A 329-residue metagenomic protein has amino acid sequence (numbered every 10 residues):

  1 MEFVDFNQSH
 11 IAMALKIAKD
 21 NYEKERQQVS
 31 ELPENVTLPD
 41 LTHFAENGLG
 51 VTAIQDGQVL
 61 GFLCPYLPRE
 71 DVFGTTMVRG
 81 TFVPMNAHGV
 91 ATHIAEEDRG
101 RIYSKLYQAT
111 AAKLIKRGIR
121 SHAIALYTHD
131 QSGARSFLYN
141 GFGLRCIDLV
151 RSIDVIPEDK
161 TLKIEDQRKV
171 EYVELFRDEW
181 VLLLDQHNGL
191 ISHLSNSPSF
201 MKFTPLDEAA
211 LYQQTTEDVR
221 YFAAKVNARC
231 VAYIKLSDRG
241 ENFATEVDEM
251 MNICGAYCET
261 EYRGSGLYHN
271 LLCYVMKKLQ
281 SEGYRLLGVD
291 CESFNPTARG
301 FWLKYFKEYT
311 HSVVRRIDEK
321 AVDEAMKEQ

Functional and structural regions predicted by a protein language model:
M1-K16, E25-Q27, D166-H187: A short beta-loop-alpha structural element at the N-terminal edge of CoA-dependent acyl/N-acetyltransferase catalytic
K16-L32, D185-M201: Helix-loop element at the rim of GNAT/NAT acetyltransferase active sites that forms part of the acceptor-substrate
N21-K105, V226, V231-A256: Conserved donor-binding loop and adjoining core beta-sheet/short helix segment in diverse acyl/aminoacyl transferases
N86-Q167, F306, T310-E319: Acyl-donor-binding surface of acyltransferase catalytic domains
E96-A112, C258, G264-K277, S281: Conserved acetyl-CoA-binding loop-helix of GNAT-fold acetyltransferases
H122-L126, I253, L287-C291: Conserved hydrophobic beta-strand within the GNAT/NAT acetyltransferase core sheet that lines the active-site cleft
F200-T204, Q213-N270: Intrinsically disordered, low-complexity segments enriched in Gly and acidic/Ser/Thr residues that form flexible
